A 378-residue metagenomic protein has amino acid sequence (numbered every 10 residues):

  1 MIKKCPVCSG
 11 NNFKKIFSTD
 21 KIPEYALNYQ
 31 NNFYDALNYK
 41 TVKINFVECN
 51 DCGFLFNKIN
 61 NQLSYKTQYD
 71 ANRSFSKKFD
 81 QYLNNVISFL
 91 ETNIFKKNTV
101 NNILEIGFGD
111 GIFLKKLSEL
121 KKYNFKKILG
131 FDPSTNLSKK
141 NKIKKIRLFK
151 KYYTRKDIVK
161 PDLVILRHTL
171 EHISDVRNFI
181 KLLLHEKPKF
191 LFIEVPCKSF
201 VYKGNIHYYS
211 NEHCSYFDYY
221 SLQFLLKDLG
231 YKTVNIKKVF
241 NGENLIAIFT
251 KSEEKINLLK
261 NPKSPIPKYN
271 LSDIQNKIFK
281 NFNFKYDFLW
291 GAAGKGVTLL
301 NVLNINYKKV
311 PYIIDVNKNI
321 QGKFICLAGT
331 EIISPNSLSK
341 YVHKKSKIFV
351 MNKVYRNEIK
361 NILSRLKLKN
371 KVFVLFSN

Functional and structural regions predicted by a protein language model:
M1-K78: N-terminal juxtadomain amphipathic helix that follows a signal peptide/anchor or precedes a small N-terminal auxiliary
F13, I128, T233-V234, D287 (+2 more regions): Hydrophobic anchor at the start of a short beta-strand that flanks the dinucleotide cofactor-binding loop
K14-T19, Y231-G242: Conserved S-adenosyl-L-methionine
K43-F46, G242-A247: Short hydrophobic/aromatic beta-strand or adjacent loop that forms the aromatic wall/cage of a ligand/substrate-binding
N45, G53-N93, N98-I106, F113 (+1 more regions): Fe-S ferredoxin-like electron-transfer domains and their immediately adjacent linker/connector regions across
Y69-R73, G204-Y209: Glycine- and acidic
S88-Y208, C214-V234, F249-K251, V297-T298 (+4 more regions): Conserved SAM-binding loop
F89-L90, N244-N378: Hydrophobic, well-ordered beta-alpha structural blocks that scaffold small-molecule cofactor pockets
